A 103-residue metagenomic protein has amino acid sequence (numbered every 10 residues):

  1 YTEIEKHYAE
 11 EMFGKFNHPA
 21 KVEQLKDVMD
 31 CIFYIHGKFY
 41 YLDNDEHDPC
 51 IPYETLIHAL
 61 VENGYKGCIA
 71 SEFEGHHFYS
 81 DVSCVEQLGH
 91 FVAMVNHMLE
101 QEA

Functional and structural regions predicted by a protein language model:
Y1-A103: Histidine-acidic metal/acid-base catalytic patches
